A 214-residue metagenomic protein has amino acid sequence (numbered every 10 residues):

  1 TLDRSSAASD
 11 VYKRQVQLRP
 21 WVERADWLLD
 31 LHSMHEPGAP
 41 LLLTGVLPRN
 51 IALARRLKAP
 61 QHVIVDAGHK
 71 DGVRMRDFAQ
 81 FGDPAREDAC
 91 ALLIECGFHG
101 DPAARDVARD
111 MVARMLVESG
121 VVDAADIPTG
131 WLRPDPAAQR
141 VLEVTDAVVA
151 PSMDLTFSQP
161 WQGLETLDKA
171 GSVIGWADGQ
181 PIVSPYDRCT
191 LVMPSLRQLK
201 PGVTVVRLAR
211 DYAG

Functional and structural regions predicted by a protein language model:
T1, H32, H99: Histidine-centered active-site/metal-ligand motif
T1-A8, Y12: Single conserved hydrophobic/aromatic residue that forms the stacking wall/gate of nucleotide- or nucleobase-binding
R14-A89: Internal, conserved structured core segments that host functional sites
L29, I94, G171: Divalent metal-coordination and catalytic microenvironments
E36, D101, I182-V183: Short, acidic Gly/Pro/Ser/Thr-rich loop/turn segments
A85-E143: Anionic-ligand-binding alpha/beta catalytic cores of soluble enzymes and soluble regulatory domains that recognize
W131-G214: C-terminal accessory domains and tails appended to enzymatic cores
